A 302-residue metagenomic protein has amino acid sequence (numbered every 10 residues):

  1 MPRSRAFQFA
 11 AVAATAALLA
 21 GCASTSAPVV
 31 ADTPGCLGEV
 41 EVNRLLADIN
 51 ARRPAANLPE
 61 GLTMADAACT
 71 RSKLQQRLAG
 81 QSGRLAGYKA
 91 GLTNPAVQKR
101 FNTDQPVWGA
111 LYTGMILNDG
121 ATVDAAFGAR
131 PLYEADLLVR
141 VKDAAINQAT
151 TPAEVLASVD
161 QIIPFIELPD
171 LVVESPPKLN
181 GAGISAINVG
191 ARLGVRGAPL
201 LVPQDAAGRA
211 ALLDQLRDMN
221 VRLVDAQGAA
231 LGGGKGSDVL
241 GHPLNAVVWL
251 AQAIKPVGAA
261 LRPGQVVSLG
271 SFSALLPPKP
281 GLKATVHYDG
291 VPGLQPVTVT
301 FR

Functional and structural regions predicted by a protein language model:
M1-A11: Bacterial N-terminal signal peptides that target proteins for export
L19-G21: C-terminal motif of bacterial Sec signal peptides marking the signal peptidase cleavage site
A23-T25: Bacterial signal peptide processing site
P34-H242, L294-R302: Catalytic-core "active-site belt" of small-molecule-metabolizing enzymes, emphasizing His/Asp/Glu-rich regions
S273-L276, G290-L294: Short, charged beta-turn/beta-strand-edge "cap" motif at the junction between a beta-strand and an adjacent loop
